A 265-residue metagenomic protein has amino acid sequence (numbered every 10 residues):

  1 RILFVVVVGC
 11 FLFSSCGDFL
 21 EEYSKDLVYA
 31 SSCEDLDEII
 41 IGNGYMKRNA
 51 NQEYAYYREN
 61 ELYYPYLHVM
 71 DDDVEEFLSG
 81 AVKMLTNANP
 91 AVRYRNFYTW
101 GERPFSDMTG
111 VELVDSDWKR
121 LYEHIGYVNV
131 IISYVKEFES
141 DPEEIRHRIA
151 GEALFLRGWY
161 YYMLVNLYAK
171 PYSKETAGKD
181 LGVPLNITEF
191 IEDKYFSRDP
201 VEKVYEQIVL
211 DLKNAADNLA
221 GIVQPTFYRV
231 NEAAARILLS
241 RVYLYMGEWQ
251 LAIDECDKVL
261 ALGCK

Functional and structural regions predicted by a protein language model:
C16-E75: Membrane-proximal, proline-rich intrinsically disordered regions
A88-Y168, D199-E202, A216-I222: Conserved, well-structured interaction surfaces
L154, R236-Y243, E255: TPR/Sel1-like alpha-solenoid repeat signature
